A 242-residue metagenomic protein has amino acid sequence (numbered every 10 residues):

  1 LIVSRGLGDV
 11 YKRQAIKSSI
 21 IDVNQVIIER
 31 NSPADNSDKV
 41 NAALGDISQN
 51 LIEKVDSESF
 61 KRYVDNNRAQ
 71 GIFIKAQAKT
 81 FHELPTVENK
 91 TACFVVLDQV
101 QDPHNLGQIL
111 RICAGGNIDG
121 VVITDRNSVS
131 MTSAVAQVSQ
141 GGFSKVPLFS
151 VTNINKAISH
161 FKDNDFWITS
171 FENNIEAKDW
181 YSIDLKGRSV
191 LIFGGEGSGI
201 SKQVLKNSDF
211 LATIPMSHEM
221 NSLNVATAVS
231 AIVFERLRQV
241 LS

Functional and structural regions predicted by a protein language model:
L1-L7, Y11: Single conserved hydrophobic/aromatic residue that forms the stacking wall/gate of nucleotide- or nucleobase-binding
G8-D9, E53-D56, P147-N155, A212: Short acidic-hydrophobic, aromatic-tinged amphipathic segments that line or gate anion-handling sites
K17-D22, K39-I47, V87-K178: RNA substrate-binding interface of SAM-dependent RNA methyltransferases
D22-G71: Small-residue-rich anion-binding loops in enzyme active sites
N24, G115, Q137-G142, L205-S242: Structured adenosyl-cofactor binding patch, chiefly the S-adenosyl-L-methionine
N31, S57-S59, R126-S128, N173 (+1 more regions): Short, ordered loop/turn segments at secondary-structure junctions
N66-Q101: Glycine/small-residue-rich loop that forms an oxyanion/phosphate-binding "nest" at active or ligand-binding sites
T169-N224: Active-site/ligand-binding-proximal alpha/beta "capping" segment
